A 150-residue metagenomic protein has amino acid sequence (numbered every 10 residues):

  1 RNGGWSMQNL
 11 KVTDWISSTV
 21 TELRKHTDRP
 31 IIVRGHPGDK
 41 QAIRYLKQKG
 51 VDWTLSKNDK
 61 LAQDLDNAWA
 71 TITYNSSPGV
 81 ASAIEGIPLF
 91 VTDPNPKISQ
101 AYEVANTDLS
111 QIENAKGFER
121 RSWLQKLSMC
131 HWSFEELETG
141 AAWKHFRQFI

Functional and structural regions predicted by a protein language model:
R1-W5, G35-H36, P94: Short loop/turn segments at strand-loop or loop-helix junctions that form parts of catalytic or ligand-binding pockets
N2, G38-K40, S77-V80: Gly/Ser/Thr-rich loops at beta-strand to alpha-helix junctions that form or flank small-molecule/cofactor-binding
S6-D14: Glycine- and acidic-residue-enriched helix-capping/strand-helix junction motifs
I16-S56: Catalytic donor nucleotide-activated moiety binding site of glycosyltransferases and closely related
G38, D59-K60, S133: Short, structural beta-strand-to-alpha-helix junction motif
N58-V104: A donor-sugar binding/catalytic signature common to diverse glycosyltransferases and related nucleotide-sugar
Q100-I150: Leloir-type glycosyltransferase catalytic cores
